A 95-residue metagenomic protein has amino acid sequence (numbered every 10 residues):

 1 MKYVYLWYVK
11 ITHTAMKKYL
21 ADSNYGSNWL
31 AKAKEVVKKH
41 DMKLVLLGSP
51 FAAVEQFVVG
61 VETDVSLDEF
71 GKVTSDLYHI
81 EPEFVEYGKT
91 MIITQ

Functional and structural regions predicted by a protein language model:
M1-Q56, D64-E69, I93-Q95: Short S/T/G/P-rich N-terminal loop/turn motif that feeds into the first structured element of a domain
K39-H40, L77-E81: Acidic-histidine catalytic/liganding microenvironments
E55-V58, E86-Y87: Short, surface-exposed coil-to-beta transition loops
E69-Y78: Short amphipathic alpha-helices in soluble, non-transmembrane regions that often serve as interface/regulatory elements
H79-T94: Conserved short beta-strand edge segments in small beta-sheet-based binding/regulatory domains
